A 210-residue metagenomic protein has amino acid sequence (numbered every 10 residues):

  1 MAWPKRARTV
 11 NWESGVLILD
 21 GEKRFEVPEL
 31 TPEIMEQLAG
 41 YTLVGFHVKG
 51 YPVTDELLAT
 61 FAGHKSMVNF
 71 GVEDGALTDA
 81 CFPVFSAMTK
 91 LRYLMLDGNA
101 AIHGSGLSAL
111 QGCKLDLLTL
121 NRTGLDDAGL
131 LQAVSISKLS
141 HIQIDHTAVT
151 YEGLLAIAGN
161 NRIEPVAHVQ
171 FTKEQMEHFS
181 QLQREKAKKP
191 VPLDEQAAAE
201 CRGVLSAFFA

Functional and structural regions predicted by a protein language model:
A2, A7-R8, R202: Short, low-complexity intrinsically disordered segments enriched in A/P/G/S/L with frequent Arg, especially at protein
P4-K5, W12-I34, T42-V84, K90-S105 (+3 more regions): Concave beta-strand-loop units of leucine-rich repeat
P190-V191, Q196-A198, R202: Positively charged N-terminal leader segments that act as targeting/secretion signals
A197, S206-F209: Intrinsically disordered, low-complexity segments enriched in serine/proline and basic residues
